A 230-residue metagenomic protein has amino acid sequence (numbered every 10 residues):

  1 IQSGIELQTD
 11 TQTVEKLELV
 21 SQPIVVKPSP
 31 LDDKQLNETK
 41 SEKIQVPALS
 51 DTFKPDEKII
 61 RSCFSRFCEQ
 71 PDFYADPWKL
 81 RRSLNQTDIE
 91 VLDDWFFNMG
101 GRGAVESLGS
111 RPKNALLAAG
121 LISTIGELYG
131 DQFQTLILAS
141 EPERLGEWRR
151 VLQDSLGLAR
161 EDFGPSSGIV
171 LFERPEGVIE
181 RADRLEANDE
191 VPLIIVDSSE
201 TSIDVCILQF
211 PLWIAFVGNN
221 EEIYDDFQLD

Functional and structural regions predicted by a protein language model:
I1-P30: Heptad-repeat coiled-coil alpha-helices
L31, E42-D51: Non-catalytic substrate-recognition and accessory regions of acyl/acetyltransferase enzymes
K34-E38: Interdomain hinge/linker segments and adjacent boundary elements that couple functional modules
A48-D230: Long mid-to-C-terminal scaffolding/interaction modules that assemble large complexes
